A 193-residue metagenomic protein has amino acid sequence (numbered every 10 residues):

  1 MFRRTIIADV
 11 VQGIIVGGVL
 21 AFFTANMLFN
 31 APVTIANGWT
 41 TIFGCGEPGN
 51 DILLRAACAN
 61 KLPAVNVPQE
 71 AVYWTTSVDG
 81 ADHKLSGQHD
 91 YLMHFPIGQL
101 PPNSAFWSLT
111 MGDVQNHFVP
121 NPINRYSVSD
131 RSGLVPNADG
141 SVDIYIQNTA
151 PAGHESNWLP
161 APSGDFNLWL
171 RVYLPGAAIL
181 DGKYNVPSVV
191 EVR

Functional and structural regions predicted by a protein language model:
M1-R193: A compositional/structural signature for long, glycine/proline-rich flexible linkers and loops on extracytoplasmic
